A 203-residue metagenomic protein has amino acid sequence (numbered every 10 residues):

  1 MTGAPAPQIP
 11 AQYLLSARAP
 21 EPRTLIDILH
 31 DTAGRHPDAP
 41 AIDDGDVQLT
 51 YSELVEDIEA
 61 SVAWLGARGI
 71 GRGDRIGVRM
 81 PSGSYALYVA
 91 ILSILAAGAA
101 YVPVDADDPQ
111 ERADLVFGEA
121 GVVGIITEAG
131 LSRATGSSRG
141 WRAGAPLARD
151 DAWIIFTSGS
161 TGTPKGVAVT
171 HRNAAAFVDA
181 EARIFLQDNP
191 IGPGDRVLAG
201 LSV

Functional and structural regions predicted by a protein language model:
M1-R172: Carrier-protein-dependent adenylate-forming modules in NRPS/ANL systems
D43, S132, A175, A182 (+1 more regions): Nucleotide phosphate-binding site architecture
I58-S61, V167-G192: Conserved structural elements of the adenylate-forming
V78-M80, F185-V203: Conserved AMP-binding loop of ANL adenylate-forming enzymes
